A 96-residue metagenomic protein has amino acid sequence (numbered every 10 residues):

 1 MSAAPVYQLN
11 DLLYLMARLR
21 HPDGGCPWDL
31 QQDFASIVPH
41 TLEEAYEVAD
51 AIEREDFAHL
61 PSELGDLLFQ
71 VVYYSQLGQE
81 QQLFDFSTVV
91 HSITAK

Functional and structural regions predicted by a protein language model:
M1-L60: Extended low-complexity intrinsically disordered regions
T41-A49, F57-Q79, S87-T94: An amphipathic alpha-helical micro-motif enriched in hydrophobic residues with embedded/adjacent acidic residues
L83: Compact nucleic-acid interaction/catalytic patches
